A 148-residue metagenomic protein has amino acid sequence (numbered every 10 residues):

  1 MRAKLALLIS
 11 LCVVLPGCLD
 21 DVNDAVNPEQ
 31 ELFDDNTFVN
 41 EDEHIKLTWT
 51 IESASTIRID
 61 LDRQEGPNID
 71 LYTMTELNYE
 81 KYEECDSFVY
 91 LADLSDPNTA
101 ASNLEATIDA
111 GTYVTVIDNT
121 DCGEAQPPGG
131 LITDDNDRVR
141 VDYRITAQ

Functional and structural regions predicted by a protein language model:
M1-A25: Secretory targeting signatures
D21-E29, I117-Q148: C-terminal edge strands of extracellular/lumenal beta-sandwich accessory domains
D21-R58: Solvent-exposed, flexible loop/coil segments flanking beta-strands in beta-rich domains
N27-N40, Q64-A100, D142-A147: Surface-exposed beta-strand/loop patches in noncatalytic accessory domains and peripheral targeting/linker segments
N40, T50-A54, Q64, P97-T99 (+2 more regions): Surface-exposed coil/turn segments at beta-strand junctions on protein surfaces, enriched
D42-T48, A54-R58, A101-N103, T112 (+1 more regions): Intrinsic-disorder/low-complexity, polar/charged segments enriched in Ser/Thr/Lys/Arg/Asp/Glu/Gln
T48-L71, Y113-D118: Hydrophobic beta-strand segments within beta-rich accessory/binding domains
Y82-I132: Noncatalytic accessory or regulatory domains flanking protease catalytic cores in secreted, cell-surface, and selected
